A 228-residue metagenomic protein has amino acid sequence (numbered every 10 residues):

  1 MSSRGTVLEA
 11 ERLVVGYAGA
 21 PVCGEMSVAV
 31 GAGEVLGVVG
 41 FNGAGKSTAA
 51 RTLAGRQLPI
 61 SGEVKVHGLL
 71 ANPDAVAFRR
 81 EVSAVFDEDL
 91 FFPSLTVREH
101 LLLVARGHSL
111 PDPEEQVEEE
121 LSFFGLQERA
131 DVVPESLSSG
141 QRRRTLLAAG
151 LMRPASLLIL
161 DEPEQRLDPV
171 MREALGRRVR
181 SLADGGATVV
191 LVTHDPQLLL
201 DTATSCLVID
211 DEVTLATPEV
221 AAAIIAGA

Functional and structural regions predicted by a protein language model:
A54: Helix-to-loop junction immediately C-terminal to a conserved catalytic motif
G62-L70, F78: Conserved ABC transporter NBD signature motif
L95-G107: Q-loop/switch helix immediately C-terminal to the Walker
L102, D112-R129: Conserved ABC ATPase "signature" region
V133-L137: Conserved ABC ATPase signature
G150-L151: ABC ATPase C-loop
L158-E162: Catalytic Walker B motif of ABC-type/P-loop ATPase nucleotide-binding domains
T193-H194: H-loop/switch region of ABC-family ATPase nucleotide-binding domains
